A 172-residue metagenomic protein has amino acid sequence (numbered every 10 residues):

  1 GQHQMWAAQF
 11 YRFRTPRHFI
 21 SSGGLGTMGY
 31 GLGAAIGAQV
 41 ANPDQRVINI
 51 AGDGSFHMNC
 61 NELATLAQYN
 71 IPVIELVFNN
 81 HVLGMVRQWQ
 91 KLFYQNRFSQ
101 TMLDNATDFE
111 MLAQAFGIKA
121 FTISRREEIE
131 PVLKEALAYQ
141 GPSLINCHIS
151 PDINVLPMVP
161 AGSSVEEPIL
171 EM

Functional and structural regions predicted by a protein language model:
G1-Q2: Active-site pocket-lining segments that scaffold enzyme catalytic pockets across diverse folds
W6-M172: Thiamine diphosphate
